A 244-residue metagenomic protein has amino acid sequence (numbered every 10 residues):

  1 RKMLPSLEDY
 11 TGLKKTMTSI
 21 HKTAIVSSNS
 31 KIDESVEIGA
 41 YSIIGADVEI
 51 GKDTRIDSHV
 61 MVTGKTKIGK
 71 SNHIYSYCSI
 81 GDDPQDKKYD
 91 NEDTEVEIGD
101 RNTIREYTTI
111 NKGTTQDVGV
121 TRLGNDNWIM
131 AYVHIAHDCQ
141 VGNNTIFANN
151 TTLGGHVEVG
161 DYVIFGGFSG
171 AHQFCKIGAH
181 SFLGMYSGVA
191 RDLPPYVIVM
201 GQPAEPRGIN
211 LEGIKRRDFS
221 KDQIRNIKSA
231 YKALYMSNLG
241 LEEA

Functional and structural regions predicted by a protein language model:
R1, P5, I198, S229-K232: Generic alpha-helical structural context detector
R1-T16: N-terminal amphipathic/basic-hydrophobic helices that include classical n-h-c signal peptides and signal-anchor
T11-L13, D83, G113, G240: N-terminal processing/targeting junctions
S19-E205: Structural signal for interior beta-strand "rungs" in well-ordered beta-sheet cores of soluble enzyme domains
P203, R207-K221: SDR active-site lid
L211, E243-A244: Charged, low-complexity surface segments at secondary-structure and domain boundaries
R217, K221-E243: An accessory alpha-helical subdomain
